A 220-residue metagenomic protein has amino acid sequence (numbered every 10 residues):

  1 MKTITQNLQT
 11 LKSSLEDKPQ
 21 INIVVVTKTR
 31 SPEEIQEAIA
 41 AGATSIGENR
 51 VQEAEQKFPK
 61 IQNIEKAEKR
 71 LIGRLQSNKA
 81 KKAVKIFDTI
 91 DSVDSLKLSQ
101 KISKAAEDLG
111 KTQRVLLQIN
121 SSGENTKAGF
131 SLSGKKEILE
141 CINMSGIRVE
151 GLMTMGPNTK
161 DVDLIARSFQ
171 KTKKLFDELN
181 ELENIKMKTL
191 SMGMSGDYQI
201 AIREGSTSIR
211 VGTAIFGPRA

Functional and structural regions predicted by a protein language model:
M1-G196, I202-E204: Conserved alpha/beta-domain cores
E181, Q199-R203, V211, I215-A220: Expand to "…catalyze enediolate/carbanion chemistry for C-C bond making/breaking, isomerization, decarboxylation
S208: Conserved, well-ordered active-site substructure
